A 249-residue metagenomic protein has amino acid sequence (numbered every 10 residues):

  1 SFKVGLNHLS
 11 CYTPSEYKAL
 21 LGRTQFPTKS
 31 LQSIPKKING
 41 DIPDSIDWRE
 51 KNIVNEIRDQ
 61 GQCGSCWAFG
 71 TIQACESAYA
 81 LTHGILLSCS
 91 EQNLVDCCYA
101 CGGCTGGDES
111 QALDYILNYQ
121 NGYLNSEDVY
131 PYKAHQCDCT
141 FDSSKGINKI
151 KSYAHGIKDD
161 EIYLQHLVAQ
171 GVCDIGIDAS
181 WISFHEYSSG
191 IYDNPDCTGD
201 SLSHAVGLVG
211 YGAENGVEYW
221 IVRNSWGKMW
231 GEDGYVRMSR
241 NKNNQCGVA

Functional and structural regions predicted by a protein language model:
S1-A249: Catalytic-core signature of thiol
